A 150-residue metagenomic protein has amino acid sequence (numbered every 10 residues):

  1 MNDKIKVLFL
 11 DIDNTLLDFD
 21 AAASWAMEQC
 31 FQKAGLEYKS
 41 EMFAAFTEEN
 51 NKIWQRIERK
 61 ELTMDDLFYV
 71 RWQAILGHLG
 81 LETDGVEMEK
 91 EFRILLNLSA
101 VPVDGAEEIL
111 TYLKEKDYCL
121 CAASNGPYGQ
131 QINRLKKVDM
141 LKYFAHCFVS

Functional and structural regions predicted by a protein language model:
D3-D104: N-terminal helical cap/lid subdomain that shapes the substrate entry/recognition surface in HAD-like hydrolases
E87-E89, N97-V101, A106-V138, F144-S150: Substrate-recognition element of Asp-dependent hydrolases with the DxDx(T/V) motif
